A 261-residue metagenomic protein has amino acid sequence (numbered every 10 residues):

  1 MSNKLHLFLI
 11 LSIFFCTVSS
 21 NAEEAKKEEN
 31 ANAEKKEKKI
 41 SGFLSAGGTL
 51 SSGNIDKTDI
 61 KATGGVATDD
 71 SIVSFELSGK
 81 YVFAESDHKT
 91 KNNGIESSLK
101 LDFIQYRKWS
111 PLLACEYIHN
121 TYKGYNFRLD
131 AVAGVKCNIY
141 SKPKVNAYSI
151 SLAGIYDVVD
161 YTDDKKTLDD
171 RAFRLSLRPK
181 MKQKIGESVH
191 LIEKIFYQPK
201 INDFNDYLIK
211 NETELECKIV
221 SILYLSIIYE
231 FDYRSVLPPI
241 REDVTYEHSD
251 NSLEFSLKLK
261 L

Functional and structural regions predicted by a protein language model:
M1-K39, L261: Cleavable N-terminal export/targeting peptides
E34-L50, V73-L77: Transmembrane beta-strand segments of Gram-negative outer membrane beta-barrel proteins
K38-I40, D56-I60, K91-I95, F127-A131 (+4 more regions): Residues that define the transmembrane beta-barrel architecture of outer-membrane proteins
I40, S71-L77, K108-P111, P143-V145 (+2 more regions): Repeated loop/turn-to-beta-strand initiation elements of outer-membrane beta-barrel proteins
L44-A46, A62-G64, S97-L99, A133 (+5 more regions): Membrane-embedded beta-strands of outer-membrane beta-barrel proteins, especially the hydrophobic/small aromatic
A46-G48, L77-F83, L113-Y117, A133 (+4 more regions): Transmembrane beta-barrel strands of outer-membrane/channel proteins
G48-L50, V66-D70, F103, C137-I139 (+4 more regions): Residue-level signature of outer-membrane beta-barrel architecture
V132, K218, I222, S249-L261: Outer-membrane beta-barrel "beta-signal"
